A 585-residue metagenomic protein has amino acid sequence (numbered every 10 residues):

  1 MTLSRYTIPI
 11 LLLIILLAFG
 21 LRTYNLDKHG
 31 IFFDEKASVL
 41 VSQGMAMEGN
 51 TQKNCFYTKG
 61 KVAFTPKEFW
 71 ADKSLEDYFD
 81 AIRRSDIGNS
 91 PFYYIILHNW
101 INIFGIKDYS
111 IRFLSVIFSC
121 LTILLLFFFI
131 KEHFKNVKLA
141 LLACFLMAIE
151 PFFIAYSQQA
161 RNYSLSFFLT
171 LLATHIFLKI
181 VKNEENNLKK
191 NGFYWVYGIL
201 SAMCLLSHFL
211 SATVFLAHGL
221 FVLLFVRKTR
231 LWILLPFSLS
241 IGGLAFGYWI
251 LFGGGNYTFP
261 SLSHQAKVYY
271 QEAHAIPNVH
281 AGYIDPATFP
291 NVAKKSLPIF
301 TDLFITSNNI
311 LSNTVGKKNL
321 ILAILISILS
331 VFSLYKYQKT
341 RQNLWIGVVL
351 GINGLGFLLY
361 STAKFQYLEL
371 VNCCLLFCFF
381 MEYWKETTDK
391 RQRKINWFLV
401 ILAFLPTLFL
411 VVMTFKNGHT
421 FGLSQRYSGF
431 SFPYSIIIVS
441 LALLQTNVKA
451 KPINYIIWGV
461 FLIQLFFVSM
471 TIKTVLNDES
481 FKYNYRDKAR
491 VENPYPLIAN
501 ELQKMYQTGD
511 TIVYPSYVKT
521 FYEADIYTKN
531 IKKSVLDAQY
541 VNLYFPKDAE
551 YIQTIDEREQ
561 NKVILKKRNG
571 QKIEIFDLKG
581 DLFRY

Functional and structural regions predicted by a protein language model:
M1-R5: Short, Lys/Arg-rich, polar N-terminal cytosolic tail immediately upstream of the first transmembrane signal-anchor
I8-L11: N-terminal signal-anchor/signal peptide hydrophobic helix marking the start of the first transmembrane segment
I14-L125, F129-H133, K138-A140, F145-I149 (+3 more regions): Membrane-proximal helix-loop-helix interfaces that form the catalytic/acceptor-binding platform of multi-pass membrane
G459-L462: Glycine-aromatic-enriched surface loops/turns that form tight recognition elements
